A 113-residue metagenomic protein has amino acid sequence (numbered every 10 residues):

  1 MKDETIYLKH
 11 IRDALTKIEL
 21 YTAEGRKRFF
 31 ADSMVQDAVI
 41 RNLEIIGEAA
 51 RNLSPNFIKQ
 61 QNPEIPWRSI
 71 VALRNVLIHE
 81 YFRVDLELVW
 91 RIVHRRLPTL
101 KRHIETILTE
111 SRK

Functional and structural regions predicted by a protein language model:
M1-K113: Solvent-exposed interaction patches of small proteins and small membrane subunits
